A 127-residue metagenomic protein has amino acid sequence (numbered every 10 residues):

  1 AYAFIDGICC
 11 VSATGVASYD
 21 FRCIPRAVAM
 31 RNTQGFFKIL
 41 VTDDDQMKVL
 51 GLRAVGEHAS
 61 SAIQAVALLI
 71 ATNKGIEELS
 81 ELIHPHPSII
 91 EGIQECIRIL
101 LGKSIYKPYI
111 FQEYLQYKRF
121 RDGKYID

Functional and structural regions predicted by a protein language model:
A1-G7: Rossmann-like dinucleotide-binding cores of NAD(P)H-dependent redox enzymes
I8-D127: Flexible, glycine-rich terminal cap/loop adjacent to redox cofactors in electron-transfer oxidoreductases
